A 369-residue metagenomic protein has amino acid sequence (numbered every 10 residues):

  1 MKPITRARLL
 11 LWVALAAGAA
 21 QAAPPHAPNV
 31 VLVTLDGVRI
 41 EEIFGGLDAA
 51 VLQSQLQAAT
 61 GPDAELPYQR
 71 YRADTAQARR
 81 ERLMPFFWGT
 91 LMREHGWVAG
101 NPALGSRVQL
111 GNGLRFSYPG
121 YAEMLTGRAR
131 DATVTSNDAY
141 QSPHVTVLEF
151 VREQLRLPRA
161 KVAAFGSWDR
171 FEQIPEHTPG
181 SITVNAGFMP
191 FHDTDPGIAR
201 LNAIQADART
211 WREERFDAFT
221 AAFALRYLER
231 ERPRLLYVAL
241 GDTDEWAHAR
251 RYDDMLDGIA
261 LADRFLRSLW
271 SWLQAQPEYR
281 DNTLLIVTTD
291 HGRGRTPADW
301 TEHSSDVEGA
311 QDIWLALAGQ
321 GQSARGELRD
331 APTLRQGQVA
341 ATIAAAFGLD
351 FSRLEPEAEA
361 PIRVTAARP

Functional and structural regions predicted by a protein language model:
R8-G18: Bacterial N-terminal signal peptides
H26, E41, G45-L114: Short, structured active-site-proximal loop/turn typified by the sulfatase FGly-forming signature C/S-X-P-X-R
V31-L32, I40, L261-T301, I343: Metal-dependent active-site segment of extracytoplasmic phospho-/sulfohydrolases and closely related
E41-L47, A103, T135-N137, I174-T178 (+3 more regions): Short, solvent-exposed loop/turn and secondary-structure capping segments
S54, T288-A318: Histidine-centered active-site microenvironments of extracellular/periplasmic hydrolases and transferases
T126, R130-A139, S181-F216, T220: Acidic, His- and aromatic-enriched active-site or binding-groove loops in soluble protein domains that engage sugars
L148, D330-I362: Non-catalytic, well-ordered alpha-helical segments in soluble enzyme domains
H177-G180, A222-S268: Active-site His/acidic residue clusters
